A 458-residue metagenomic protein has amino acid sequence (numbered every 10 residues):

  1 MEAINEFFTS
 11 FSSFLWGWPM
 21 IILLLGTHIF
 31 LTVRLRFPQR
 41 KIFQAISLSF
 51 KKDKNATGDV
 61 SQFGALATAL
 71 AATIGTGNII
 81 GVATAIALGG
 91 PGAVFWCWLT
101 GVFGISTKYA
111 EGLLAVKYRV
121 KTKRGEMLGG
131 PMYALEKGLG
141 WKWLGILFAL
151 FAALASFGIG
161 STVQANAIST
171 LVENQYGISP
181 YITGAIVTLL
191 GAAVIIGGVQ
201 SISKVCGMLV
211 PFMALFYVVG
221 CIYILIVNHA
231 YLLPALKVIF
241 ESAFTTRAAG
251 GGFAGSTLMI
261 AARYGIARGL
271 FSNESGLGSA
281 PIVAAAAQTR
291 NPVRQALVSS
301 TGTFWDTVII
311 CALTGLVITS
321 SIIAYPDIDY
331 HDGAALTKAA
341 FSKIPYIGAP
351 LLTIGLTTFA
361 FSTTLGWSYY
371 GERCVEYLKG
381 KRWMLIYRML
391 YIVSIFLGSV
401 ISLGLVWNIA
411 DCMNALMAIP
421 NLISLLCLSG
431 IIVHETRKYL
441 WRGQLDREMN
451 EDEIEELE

Functional and structural regions predicted by a protein language model:
M1-T76, I86-A93, G104, F396 (+1 more regions): N-terminal alpha-helical transmembrane segments of multi-pass membrane transport and channel/translocase proteins
I4, L35-Q39, G77-V82, P91 (+6 more regions): Transmembrane helix-loop junctions in multi-pass membrane proteins
L23-F30, R34-S47, N166-V172, S179-F240 (+2 more regions): Membrane-interface loop-to-helix entry segments
T27, L31-T32, T100-G125, P131-V194 (+1 more regions): Helix-loop-helix module between adjacent transmembrane segments
T32, E111-Y118, G220-V238, T246 (+5 more regions): Extracellular/periplasmic helix-exit of transmembrane alpha-helices
F37-S61, T84-I86, G90-V94, W98 (+5 more regions): Flexible loop linkers connecting adjacent transmembrane helices in multi-pass alpha-helical membrane transporters
A56-L88, L114-M132, E136-G138, L150-A153 (+2 more regions): Alpha-helical membrane segments and immediately flanking helix-loop junctions that form or couple to the substrate/ion
F103-A110, A185-V199, V210-A230, R263 (+3 more regions): Selective recognition of specific alpha-helical transmembrane segments in multi-pass small-molecule
